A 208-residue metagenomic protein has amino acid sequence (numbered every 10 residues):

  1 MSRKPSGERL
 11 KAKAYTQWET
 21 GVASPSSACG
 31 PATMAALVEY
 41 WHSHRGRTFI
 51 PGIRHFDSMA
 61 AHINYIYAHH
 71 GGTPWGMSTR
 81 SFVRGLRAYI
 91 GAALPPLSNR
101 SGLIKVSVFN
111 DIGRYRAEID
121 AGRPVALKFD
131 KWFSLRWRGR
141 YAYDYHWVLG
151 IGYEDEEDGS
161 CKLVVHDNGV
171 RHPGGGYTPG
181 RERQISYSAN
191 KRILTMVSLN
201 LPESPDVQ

Functional and structural regions predicted by a protein language model:
M1-R80, R138, E154-E156, E203-P205: Active-site-adjacent structural segments surrounding the nucleophilic cysteine of cysteine proteases and isopeptidases
T33-R45, L86, I90-L94, F129: Sec/Tat-exported extracytoplasmic proteins
H44-R47, L94-P96, L135, E156-K162 (+1 more regions): Substrate-binding/catalytic groove segments of enzymes that remodel or degrade extracellular structural polymers
R47-D57, L94-L97, P173-E182: Acidic Ser/Thr/Pro-rich low-complexity disordered segments that often serve as glycosylated linkers/stalks around
S58-Y115: Extracellular-facing segments of soluble proteins and assemblies that are Gly/Ser/Thr-biased and enriched in aromatics
T79-A93, I112-D120, G174, T178-V197: Short alpha-helical interface patches
V108-V164: Active-site-adjacent substructure of cysteine-protease-like catalytic cores
Y141, I151-Q208: Noncatalytic regulatory segments and standalone regulatory/sensor domains
